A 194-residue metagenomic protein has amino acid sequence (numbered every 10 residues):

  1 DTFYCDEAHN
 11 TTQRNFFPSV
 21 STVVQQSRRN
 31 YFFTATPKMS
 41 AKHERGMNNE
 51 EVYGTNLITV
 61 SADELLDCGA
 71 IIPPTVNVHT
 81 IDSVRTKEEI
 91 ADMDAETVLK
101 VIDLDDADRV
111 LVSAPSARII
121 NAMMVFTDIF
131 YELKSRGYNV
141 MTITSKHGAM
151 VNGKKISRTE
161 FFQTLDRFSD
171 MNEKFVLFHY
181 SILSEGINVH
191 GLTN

Functional and structural regions predicted by a protein language model:
D1, G69, V176-N194: SF2 helicase motor core recognition
T2, S27-Y31, M171-V176: Loop/turn-to-beta-strand initiation segments
T2-F3, M141: Hydrophobic "anchor" residues on beta-strands that sit immediately upstream of conserved functional sites
D6-E7, I182: Walker B catalytic acidic pair
N10-I71: Post-DEXD/H (motif II) to motif III coupling segment of the RecA-like Helicase ATP-binding lobe
T55-F126: Conserved interdomain linker/interface between the two RecA-like ATPase lobes of SF2 helicase motors
R118-T144: Conserved helicase motor "Helicase C" RecA-like lobe of SF1/SF2 P-loop NTPases
Y138-I187: Conserved helicase ATPase core of P-loop NTP-dependent helicases/translocases
